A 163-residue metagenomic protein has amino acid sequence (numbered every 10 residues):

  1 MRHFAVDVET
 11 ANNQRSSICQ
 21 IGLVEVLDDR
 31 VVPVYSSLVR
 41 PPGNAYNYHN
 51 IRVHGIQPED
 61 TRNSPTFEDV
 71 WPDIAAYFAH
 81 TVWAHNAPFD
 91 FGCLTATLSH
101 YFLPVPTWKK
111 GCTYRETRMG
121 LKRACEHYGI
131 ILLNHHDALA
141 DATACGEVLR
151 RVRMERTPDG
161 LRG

Functional and structural regions predicted by a protein language model:
M1-Y101, P106-K110, K122-H136: Conserved non-catalytic scaffold segment of RNase H-like nuclease domains
C19, F67, F102, Y114 (+3 more regions): Generic secondary-structure boundary signal with a strong preference for alpha-helix termini
H80, H100, M119, R151-P158: A structural signal for alpha-helix termini and helix-coil/disorder junctions
D90, T117, A144-C145: Short phosphate-engaging motifs
Y114-K122: Mobile beta-alpha loop/short-helix "lid" or hinge segments that flank ligand
H127, G146-G163: Acidic two-metal-ion nuclease catalytic site recognized across multiple nuclease folds, prominently DnaQ/RNase D-T
A138-V148: Alpha-helical transmembrane segments that form the membrane-embedded catalytic/substrate-binding core of multi-pass
